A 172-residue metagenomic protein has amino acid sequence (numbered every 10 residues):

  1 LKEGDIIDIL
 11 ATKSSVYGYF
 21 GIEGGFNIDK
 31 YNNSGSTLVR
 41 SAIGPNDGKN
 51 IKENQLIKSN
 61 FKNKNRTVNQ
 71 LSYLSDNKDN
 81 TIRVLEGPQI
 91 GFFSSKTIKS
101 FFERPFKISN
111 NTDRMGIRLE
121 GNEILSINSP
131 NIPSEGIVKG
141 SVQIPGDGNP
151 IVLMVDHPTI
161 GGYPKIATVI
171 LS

Functional and structural regions predicted by a protein language model:
K2-S172: Conserved "landmark" site that anchors the functional core of diverse proteins
